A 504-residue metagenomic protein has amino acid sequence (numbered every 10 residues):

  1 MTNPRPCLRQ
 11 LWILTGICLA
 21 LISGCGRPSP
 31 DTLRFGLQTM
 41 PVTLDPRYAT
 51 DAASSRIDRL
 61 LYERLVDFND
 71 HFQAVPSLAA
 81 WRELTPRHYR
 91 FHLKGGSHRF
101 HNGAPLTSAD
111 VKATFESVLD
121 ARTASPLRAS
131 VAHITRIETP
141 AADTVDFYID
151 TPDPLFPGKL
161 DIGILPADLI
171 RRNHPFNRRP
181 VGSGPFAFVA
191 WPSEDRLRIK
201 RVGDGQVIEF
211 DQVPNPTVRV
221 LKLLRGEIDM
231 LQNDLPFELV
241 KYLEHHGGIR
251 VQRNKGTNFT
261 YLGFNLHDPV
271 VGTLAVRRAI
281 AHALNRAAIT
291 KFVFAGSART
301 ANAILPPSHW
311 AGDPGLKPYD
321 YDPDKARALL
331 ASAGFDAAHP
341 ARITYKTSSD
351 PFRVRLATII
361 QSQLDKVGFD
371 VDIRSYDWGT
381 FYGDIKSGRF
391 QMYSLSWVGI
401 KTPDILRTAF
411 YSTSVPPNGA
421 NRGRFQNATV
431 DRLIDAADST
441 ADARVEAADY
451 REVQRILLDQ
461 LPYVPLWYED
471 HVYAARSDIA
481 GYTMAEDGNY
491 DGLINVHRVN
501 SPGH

Functional and structural regions predicted by a protein language model:
G26, D370-F381, T408-S477, H504: Extracytoplasmic/peripheral linker and loop segments enriched in polar/acidic and small residues with frequent Thr/Pro
P28, H92, P126-L169: Surface-exposed binding/hinge segments that line and control ligand-binding clefts or catalytic entry sites
L37-P86, E116, V181-G182: N-terminal lobe/hinge region of extracytoplasmic solute-binding protein
A80-A124, D146, R219-K222, V270: Aromatic- and charge-enriched surface segment that lines or borders ligand/interaction sites
P152-E209, N215-V218, D324, A328 (+1 more regions): Gly/Pro-rich hinge or "lid" segments in bacterial periplasmic/extracellular proteins
D195-K241, D370: Ligand-site clamp/hinge motif
V202, Y473-H504: Long beta-strand-rich cores associated with HINT superfamily self-processing modules
G272-S362, Q426, R432-L433, E452 (+1 more regions): Append "and occasionally in soluble cytosolic enzymes with long acidic Gly/Pro-rich linkers
